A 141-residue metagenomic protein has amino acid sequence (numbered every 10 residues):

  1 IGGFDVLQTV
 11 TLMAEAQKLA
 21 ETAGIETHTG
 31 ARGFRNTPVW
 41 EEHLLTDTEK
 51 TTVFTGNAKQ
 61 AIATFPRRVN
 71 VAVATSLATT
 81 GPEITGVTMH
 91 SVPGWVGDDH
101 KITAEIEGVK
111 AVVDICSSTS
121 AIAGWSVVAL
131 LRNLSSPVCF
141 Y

Functional and structural regions predicted by a protein language model:
I1-Y141: Active-site-lining helix/loop region of Rossmann-like oxidoreductase modules
